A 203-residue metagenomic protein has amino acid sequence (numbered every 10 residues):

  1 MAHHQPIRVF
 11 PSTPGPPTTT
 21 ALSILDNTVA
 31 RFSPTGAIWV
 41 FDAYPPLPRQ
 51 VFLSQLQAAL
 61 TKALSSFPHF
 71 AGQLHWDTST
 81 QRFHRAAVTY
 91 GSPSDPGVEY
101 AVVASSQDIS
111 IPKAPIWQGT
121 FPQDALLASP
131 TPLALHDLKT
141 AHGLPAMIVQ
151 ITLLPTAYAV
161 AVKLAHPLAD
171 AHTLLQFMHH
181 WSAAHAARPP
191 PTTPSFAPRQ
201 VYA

Functional and structural regions predicted by a protein language model:
M1-A203: Non-catalytic N-terminal regions of enzymes
